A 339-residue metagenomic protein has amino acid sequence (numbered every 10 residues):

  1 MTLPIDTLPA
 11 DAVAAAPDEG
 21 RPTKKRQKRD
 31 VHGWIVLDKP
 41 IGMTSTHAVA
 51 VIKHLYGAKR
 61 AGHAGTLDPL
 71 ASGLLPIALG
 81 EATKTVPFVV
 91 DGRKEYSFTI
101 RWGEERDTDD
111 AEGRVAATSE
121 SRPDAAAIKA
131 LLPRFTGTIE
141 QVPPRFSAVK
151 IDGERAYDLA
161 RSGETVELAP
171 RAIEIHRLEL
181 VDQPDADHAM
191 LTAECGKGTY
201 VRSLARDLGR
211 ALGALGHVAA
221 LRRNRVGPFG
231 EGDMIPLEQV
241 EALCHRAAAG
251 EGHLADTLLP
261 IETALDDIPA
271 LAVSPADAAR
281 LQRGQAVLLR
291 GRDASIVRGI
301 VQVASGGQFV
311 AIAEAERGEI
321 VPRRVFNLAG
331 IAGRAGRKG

Functional and structural regions predicted by a protein language model:
M1-H63, L67, A211, L215-G339: Accessory RNA 3′-end/elbow-binding domains used by RNA modification enzymes
M1-K197, V201-I235: Catalytic cores of RNA-modifying enzymes
